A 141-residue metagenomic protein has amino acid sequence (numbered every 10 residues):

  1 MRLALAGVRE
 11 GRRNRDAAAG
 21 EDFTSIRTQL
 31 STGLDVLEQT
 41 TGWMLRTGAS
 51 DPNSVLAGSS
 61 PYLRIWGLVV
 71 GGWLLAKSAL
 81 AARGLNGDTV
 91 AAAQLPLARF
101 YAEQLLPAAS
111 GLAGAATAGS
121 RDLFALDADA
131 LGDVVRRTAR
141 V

Functional and structural regions predicted by a protein language model:
G7-V141: C-terminal amphipathic alpha-helical interaction region
